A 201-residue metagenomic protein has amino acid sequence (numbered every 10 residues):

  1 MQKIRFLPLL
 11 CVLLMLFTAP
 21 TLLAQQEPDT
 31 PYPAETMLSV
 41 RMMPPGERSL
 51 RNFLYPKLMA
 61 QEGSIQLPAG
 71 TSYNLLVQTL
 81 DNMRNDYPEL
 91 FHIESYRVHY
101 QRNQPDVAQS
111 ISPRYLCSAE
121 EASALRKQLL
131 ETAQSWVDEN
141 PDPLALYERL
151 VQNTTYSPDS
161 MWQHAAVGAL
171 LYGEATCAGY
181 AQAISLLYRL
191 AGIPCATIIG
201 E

Functional and structural regions predicted by a protein language model:
M1-L9: Bacterial N-terminal signal peptides that target proteins for export
I4, P20-T132, I193: Linear, non-domain "peripheral" regions
R5, L16-F17, S185: Hydrophobic alpha-helical transmembrane segments of integral membrane proteins, especially lipid-exposed positions
L10-T18: Bacterial N-terminal signal peptides
V12, D81-R84, Y147-V151, S185: Generic solvent-exposed, charged/amphipathic alpha-helical segments that serve as macromolecular interface scaffolds
C117-A169: Secondary-structure boundary elements
V151-E201: Active-site neighborhood of thiol-dependent amide/isopeptide-bond enzymes
